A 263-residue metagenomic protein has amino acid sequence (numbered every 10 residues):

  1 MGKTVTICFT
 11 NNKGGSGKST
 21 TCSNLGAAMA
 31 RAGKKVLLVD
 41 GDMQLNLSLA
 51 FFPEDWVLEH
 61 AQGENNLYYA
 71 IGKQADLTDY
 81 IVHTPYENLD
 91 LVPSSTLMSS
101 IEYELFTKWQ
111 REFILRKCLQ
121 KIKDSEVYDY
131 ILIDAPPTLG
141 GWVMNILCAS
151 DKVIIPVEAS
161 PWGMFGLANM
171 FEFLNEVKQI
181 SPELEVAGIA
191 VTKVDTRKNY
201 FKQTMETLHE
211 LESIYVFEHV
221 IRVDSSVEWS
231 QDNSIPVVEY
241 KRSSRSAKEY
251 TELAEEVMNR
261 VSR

Functional and structural regions predicted by a protein language model:
M1-R263: P-loop NTP-binding core
